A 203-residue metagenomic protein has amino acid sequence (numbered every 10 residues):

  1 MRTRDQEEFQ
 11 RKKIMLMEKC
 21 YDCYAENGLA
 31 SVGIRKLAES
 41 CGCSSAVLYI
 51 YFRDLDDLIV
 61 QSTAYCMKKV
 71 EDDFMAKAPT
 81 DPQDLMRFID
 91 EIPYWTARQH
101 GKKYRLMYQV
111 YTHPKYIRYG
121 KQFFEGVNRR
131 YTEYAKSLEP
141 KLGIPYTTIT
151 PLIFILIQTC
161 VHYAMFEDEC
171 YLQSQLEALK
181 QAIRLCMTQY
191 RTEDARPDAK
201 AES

Functional and structural regions predicted by a protein language model:
M1-R11, D194-S203: N-terminal intrinsically disordered/low-complexity leader segments
M15, K19, C23-D57, Q61: Helix-turn-helix
Q61, F74-Q99, Y146, T150-I153 (+1 more regions): Hydrophobic alpha-helical connector segments
A64-V70: Short, basic, alpha-helical segments at the C-terminal edge of helix-turn-helix-like DNA-binding modules
E71, K115-G143, T147-P151, E177: Amphipathic alpha-helical packing segments from all-alpha helical-bundle domains
I92-P93, M107-Y111, I153-C160: Short alpha-helical scaffolding segments that buttress acidic/His motifs in well-ordered protein cores
A97-R118: Amphipathic alpha-helical segments used for helix-helix packing
I144-F166, S174-L185: Hydrophobic alpha-helical segments that form the core of small-molecule binding pockets and/or dimer interfaces
